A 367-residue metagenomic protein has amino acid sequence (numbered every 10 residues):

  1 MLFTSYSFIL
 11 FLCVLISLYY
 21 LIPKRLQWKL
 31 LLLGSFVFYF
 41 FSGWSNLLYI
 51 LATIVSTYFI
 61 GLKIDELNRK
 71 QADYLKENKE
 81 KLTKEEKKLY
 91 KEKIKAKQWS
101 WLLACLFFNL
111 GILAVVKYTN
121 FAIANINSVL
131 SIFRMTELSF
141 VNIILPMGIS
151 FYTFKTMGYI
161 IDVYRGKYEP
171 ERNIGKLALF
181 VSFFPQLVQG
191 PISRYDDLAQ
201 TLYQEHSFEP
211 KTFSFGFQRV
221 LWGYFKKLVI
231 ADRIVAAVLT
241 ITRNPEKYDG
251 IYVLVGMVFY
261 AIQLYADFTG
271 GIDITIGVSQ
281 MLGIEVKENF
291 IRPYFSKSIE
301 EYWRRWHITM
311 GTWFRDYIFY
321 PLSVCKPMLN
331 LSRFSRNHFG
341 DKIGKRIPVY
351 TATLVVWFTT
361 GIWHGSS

Functional and structural regions predicted by a protein language model:
M1-S367: Membrane-embedded transmembrane alpha-helical bundles that form the catalytic cores of multi-pass lipid-modifying
